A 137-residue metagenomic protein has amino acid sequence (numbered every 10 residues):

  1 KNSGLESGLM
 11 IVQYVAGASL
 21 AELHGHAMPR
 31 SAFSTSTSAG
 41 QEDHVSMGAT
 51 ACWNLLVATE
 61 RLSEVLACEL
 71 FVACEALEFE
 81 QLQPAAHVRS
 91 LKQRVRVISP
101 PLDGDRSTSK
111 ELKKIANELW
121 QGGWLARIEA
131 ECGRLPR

Functional and structural regions predicted by a protein language model:
K1-R137: C-terminal auxiliary extensions adjacent to catalytic cores
